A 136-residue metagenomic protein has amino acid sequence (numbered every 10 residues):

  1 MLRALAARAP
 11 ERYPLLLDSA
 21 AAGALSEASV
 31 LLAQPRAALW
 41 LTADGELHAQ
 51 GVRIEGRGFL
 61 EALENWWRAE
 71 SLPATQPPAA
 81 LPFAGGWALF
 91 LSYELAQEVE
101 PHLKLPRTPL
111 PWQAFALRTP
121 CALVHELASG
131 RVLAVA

Functional and structural regions predicted by a protein language model:
M1-A136: Signature of the chorismate-utilizing enzyme
